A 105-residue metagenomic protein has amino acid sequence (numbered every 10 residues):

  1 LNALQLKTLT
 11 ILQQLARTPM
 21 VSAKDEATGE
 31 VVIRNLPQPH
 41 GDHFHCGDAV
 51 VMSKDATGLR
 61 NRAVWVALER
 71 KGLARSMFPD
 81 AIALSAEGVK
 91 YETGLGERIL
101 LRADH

Functional and structural regions predicted by a protein language model:
L1-A63, R98-H105: Short amphipathic alpha-helical interface segments
P19, G72-R75, L95: Amphipathic alpha-helical interaction segments
H45-C46, R75, A86: Bulky hydrophobic/aromatic packing residues
S53-K71, S76-P79: Short amphipathic alpha-helical interaction segments
R70, E87-H105: Short, amphipathic alpha-helical interaction segments positioned at domain boundaries
D80-S85: Minor-groove-contacting beta-hairpin "wing" of winged helix-turn-helix DNA-binding domains
